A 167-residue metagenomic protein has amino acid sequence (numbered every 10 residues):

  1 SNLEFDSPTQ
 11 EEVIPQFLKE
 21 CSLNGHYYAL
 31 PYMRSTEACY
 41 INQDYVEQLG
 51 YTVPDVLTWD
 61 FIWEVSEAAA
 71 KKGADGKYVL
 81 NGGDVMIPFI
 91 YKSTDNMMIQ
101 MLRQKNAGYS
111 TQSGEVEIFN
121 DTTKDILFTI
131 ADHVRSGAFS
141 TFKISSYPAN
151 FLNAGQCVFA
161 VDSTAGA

Functional and structural regions predicted by a protein language model:
S1-T36, D60, V79: Hinge/lid segment of periplasmic solute-binding proteins
S1-V13, E47-G50, N150-F151, Q156-F159: Extracytoplasmic "Venus flytrap"/periplasmic binding protein-like
N2-V13, D55, A74, V79-N81 (+2 more regions): Short, solvent-exposed loop/beta-turn-alpha elements that line the ligand-binding surface or hinge of extracytoplasmic
E37-I41: Short glycine- and hydrophobic/aromatic-rich loop-to-beta-strand nucleating segment in the catalytic cores
L57-F61, T141-N153: Short helix-initiation/N-cap motifs at beta->coil->alpha
I62, A69, L102, N150-F159: Hydrophobic residues within well-ordered alpha-helices
V65-E67, Q112-K143: Glycine-centered hinge/linker elements that transmit conformational signals in sensory and ligand-binding systems
S145, D162-A167: Beta->alpha turn/N-cap motifs
